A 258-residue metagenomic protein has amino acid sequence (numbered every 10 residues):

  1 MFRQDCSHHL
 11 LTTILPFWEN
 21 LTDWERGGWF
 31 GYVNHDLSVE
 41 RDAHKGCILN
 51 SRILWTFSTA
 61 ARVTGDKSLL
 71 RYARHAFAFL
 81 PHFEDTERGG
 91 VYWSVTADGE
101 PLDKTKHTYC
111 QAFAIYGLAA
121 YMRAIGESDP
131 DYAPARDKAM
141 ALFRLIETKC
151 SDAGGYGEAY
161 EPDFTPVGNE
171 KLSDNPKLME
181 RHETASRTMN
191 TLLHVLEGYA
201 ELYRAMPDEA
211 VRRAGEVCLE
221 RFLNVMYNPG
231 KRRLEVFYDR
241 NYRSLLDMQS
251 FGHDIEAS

Functional and structural regions predicted by a protein language model:
M1-S258: Glycan-recognition and catalytic cores of secretory/periplasmic carbohydrate-active enzymes
